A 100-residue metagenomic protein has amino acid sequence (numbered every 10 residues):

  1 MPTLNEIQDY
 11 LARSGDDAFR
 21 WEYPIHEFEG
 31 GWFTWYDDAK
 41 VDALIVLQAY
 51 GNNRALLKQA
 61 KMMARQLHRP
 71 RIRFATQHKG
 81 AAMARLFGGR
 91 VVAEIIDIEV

Functional and structural regions predicted by a protein language model:
M1-E27: Amide-forming acyltransferase catalytic core, primarily the GNAT-like/NAT-type and related acyltransferase folds
P2-Y10, Y36-K40, A75-V100: Terminal substrate-recognition subdomain of acyl/acetyltransferases
E6-R13, F33-D37, R54-Q59: A broad, low-specificity signal for short, low-complexity segments enriched in glycine/proline and polar/charged
F19-A55: Conserved donor-binding loop and adjoining core beta-sheet/short helix segment in diverse acyl/aminoacyl transferases
Y23, E27-G30, L67-P70, G88-V92: Short glycine/proline-enriched coil/turn segments at helix->beta-strand junctions
V41-G88: Acyl-donor binding region in acyl/amide transferases
